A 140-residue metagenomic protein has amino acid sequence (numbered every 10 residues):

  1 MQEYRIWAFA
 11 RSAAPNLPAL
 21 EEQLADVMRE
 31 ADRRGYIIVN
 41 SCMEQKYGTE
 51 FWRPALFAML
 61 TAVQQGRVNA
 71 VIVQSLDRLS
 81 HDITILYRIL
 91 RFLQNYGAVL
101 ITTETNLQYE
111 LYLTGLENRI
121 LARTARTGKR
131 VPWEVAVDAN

Functional and structural regions predicted by a protein language model:
M1-N140: Short, structured surface patches at the beginning of a domain
